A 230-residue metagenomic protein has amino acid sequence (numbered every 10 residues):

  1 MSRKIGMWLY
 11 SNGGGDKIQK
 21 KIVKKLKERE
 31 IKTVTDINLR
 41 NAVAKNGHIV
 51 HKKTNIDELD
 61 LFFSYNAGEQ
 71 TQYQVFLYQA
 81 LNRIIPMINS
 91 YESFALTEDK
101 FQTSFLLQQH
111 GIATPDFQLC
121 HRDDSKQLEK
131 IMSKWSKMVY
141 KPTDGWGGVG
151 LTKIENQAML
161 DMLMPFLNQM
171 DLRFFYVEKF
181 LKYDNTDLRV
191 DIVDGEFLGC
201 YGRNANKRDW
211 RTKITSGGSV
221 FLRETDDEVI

Functional and structural regions predicted by a protein language model:
S2, W8, I56, L81-I84 (+3 more regions): Active-site nucleotide/adenylate-binding loops and adjacent lid/helix of ATP-dependent enzymes
W8-Y10, V193: Short hydrophobic segments within beta-strands
S11-D116: Conserved N-proximal alpha/beta basic substrate-recognition cap immediately N-terminal to, or forming the N-lobe
G13-G15, A67-Q70, C120-D124, L181-Y183 (+1 more regions): Short beta->alpha connector loops
D16-Q19, Q70-Q74, S125-L128, L160-D161 (+1 more regions): Short, well-ordered alpha-helical microsegments
N38, A67, Q118, T143 (+2 more regions): Anionic group-transfer/hydrolysis microenvironments
A44-N46, S133-M138, T186: A short, compositionally biased
T152-I230: Phosphate-binding site of ATP-dependent enzymes
